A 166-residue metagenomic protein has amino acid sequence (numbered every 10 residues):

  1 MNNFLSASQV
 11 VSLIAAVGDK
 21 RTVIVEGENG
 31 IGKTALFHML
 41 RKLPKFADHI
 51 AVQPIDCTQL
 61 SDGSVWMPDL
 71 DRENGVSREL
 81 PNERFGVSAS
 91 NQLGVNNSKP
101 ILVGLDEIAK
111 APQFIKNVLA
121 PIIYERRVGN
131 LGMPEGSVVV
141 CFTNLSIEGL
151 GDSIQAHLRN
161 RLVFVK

Functional and structural regions predicted by a protein language model:
M1-K166: AAA+ P-loop NTPase catalytic core and its hallmark functional loops
